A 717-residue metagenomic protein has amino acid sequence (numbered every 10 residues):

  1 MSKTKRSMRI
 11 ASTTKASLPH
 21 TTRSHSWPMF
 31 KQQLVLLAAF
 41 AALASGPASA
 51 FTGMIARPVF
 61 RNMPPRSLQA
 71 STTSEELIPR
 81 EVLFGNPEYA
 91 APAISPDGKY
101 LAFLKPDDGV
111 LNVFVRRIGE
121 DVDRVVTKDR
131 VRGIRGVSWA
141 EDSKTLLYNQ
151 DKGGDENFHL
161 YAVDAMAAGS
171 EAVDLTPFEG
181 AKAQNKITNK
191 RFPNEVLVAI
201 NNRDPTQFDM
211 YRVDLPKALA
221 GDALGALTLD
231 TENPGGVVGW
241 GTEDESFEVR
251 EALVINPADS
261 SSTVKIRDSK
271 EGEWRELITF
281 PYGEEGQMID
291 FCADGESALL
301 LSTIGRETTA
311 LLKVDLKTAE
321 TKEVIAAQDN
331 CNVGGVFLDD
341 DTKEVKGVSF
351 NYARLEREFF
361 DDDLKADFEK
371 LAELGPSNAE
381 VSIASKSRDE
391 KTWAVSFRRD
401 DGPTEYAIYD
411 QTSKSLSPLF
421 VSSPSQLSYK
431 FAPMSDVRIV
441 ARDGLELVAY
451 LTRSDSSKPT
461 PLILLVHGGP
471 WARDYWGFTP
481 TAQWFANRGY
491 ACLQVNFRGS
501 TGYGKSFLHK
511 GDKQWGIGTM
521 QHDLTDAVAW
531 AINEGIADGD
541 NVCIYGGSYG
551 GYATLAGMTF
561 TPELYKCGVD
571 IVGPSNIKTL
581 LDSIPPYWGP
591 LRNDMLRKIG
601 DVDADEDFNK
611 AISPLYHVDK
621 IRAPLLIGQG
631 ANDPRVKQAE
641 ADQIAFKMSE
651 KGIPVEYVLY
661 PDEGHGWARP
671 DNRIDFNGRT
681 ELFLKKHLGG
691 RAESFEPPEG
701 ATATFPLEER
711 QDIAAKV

Functional and structural regions predicted by a protein language model:
M1-T4, M8-T21, F30-I55: N-terminal chloroplast transit peptides
P58-P79, K99: N-terminal organelle-targeting presequences
E75-D107: Mature N-terminal segment immediately following signal peptide/propeptide cleavage in secreted/periplasmic
F84-A90, D108-V113, D121, K128-R135 (+5 more regions): Peripheral, non-catalytic segments that deliver or gate enzyme domains
L465-G468, W484, Q494: Structural cue for short, hydrophobic secondary-structure segments
A486-N496, E656: A fold-wide structural signal in alpha/beta-hydrolase
F497-V717: Active-site-proximal cap/loop segments of hydrolase catalytic domains
